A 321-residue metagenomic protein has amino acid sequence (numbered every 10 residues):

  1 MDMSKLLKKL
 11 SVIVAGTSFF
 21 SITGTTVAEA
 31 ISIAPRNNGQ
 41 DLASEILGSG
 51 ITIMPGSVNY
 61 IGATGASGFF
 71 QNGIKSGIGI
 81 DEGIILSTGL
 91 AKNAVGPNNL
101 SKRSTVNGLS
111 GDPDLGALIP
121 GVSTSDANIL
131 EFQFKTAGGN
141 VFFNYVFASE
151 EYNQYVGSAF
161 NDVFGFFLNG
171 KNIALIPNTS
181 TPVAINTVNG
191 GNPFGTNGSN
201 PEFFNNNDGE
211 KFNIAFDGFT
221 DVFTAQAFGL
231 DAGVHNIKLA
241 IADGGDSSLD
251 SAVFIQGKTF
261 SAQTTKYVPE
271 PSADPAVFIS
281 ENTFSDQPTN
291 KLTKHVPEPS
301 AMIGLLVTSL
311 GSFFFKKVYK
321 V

Functional and structural regions predicted by a protein language model:
D2-I13: Bacterial N-terminal signal peptides that target proteins for export
I13-F19: Transmembrane alpha-helices
F19-V27: C-terminal segment of classical bacterial N-terminal signal peptides
E29-F284, P288: Aromatic (Trp/Tyr/Phe) and Gly/Pro-enriched flexible surface segments
D286, N290-V296: Short, aromatic-rich amphipathic segments at membrane interfaces that lie adjacent to a transmembrane helix or signal
V296-K317: A cross-kingdom C-terminal cell-surface attachment/processing module
K320-V321: Short, Lys/Arg-enriched, Gly/Pro-containing loop segments at transmembrane-helix junctions of multi-pass membrane
